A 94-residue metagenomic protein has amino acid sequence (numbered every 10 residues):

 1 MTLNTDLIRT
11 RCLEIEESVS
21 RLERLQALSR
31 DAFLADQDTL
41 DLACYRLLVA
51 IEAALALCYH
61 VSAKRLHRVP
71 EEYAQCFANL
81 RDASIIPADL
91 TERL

Functional and structural regions predicted by a protein language model:
M1-L94: Solvent-exposed interaction patches of small proteins and small membrane subunits
